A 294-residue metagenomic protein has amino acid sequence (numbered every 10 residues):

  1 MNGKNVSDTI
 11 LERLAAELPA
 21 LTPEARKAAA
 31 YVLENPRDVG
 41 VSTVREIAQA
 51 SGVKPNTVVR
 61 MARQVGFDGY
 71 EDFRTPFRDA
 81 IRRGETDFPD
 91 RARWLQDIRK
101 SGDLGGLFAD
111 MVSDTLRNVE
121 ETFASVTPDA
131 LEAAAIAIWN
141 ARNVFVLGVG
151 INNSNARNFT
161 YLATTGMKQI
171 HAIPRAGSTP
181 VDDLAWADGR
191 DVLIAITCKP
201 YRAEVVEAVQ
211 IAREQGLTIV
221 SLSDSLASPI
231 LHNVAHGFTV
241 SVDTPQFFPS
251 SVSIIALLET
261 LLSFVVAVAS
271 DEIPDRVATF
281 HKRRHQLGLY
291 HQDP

Functional and structural regions predicted by a protein language model:
M1-S7, Q292-P294: Short, low-complexity, intrinsically disordered N-terminal peptides in bacterial proteins
S7-L11, A20, E24-K27, E34-V41 (+1 more regions): HTH-adjacent hinge/linker in prokaryotic transcriptional regulators
T9, R13, K27, Y31 (+12 more regions): Alpha-helical scaffold segments in soluble metabolic enzymes
F67-D68, F264-I273: Short helix-capping/linker segments at secondary-structure and domain boundaries
I136-A256, S263-V268: Glycine-rich phosphate-binding loops that contact phosphosugars or nucleotide phosphates
D271-P294: A short, charged, Gly/Pro-tolerant segment at domain boundaries
